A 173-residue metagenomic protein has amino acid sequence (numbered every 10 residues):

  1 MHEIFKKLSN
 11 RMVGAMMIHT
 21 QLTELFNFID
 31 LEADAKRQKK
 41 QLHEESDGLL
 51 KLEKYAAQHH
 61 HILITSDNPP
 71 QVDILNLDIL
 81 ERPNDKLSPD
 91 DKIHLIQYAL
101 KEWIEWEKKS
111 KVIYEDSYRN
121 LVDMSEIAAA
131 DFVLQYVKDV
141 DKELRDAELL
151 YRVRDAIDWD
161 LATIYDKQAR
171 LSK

Functional and structural regions predicted by a protein language model:
M1-K173: Iron-associated oxidoreductase/ferritin-like identity signal
